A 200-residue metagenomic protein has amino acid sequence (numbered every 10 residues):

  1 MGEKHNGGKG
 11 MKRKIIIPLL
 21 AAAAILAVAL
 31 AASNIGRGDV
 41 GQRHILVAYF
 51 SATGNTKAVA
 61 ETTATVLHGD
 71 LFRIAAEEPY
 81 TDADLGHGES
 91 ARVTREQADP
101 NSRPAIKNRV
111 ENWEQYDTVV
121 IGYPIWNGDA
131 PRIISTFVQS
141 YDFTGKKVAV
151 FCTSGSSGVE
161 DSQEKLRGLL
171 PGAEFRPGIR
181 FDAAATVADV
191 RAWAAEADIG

Functional and structural regions predicted by a protein language model:
G2, K12-P18, A29-G200: Active-site-proximal alpha-helix that buttresses catalytic centers in soluble enzyme cores
A21-A27: Bacterial N-terminal signal peptides
